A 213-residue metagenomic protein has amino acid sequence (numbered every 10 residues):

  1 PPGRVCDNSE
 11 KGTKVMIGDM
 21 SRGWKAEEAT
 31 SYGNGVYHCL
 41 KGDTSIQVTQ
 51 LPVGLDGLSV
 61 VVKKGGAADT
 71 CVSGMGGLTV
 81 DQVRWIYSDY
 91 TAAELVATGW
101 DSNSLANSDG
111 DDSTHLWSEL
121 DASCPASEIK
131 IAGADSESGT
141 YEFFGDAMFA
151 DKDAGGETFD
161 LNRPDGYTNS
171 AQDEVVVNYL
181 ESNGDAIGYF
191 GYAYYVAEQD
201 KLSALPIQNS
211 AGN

Functional and structural regions predicted by a protein language model:
P1-N213: Flexible loop/hinge segments at secondary-structure junctions
